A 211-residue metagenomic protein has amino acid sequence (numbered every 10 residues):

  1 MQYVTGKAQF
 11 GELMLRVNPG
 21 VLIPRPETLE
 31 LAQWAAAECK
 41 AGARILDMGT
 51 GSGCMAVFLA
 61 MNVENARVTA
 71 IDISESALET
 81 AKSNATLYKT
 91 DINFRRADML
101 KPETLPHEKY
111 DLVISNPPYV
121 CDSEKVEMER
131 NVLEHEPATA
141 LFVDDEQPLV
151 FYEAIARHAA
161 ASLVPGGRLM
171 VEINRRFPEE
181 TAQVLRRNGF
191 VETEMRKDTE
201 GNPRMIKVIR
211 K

Functional and structural regions predicted by a protein language model:
M1-E38: Conserved AdoMet
T5, R96-A97, I173, K197: Short loop/edge segments at beta-strand edges and connector loops that shape dinucleotide/nucleotide cofactor-binding
M14, R67, D91-N93, V191-E194: Conserved beta-strand segments of alpha/beta enzyme cores
R16, D145-V208: Conserved Class I SAM-dependent methyltransferase catalytic core
E27-E127, A154: Conserved SAM/SAH cofactor-binding pocket of Class I
Y119, I209-K211: C-terminal beta-strand of the catalytic ATP-binding
Y119-F151: Mobile active-site "lid"/loop adjacent to the S-adenosyl-L-methionine
